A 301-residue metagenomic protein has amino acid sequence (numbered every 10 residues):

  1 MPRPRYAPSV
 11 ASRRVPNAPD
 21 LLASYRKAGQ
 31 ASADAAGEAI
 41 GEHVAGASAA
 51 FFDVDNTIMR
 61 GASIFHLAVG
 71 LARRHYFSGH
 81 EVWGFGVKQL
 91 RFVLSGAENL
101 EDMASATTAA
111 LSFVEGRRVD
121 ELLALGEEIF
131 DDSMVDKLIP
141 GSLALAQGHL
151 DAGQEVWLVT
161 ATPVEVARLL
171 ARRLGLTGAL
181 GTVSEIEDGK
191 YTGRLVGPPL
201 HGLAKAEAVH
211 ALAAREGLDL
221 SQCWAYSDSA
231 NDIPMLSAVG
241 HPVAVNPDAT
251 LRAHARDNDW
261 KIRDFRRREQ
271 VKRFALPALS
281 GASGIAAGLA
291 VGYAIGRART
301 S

Functional and structural regions predicted by a protein language model:
P2-G41, A45-A47, A124, D131-S301: C-terminal cap/substrate-recognition subdomain and adjoining C-terminal extension of metal-dependent phosphatase-like
L21-A31, A35-S95: Active-site neighborhood of HAD-like aspartate-dependent phosphohydrolases
E38-E42, N56, R60, F92-L100 (+4 more regions): Membrane-targeting and insertion segments and their boundary/processing signals
F51-F52, T107-A110, D188: Preference for short coil/turn "hinge" residues that link or interrupt alpha-helices
S63-I64, A72, Y76-G148: A metal-dependent, Asp-based hydrolase signature
